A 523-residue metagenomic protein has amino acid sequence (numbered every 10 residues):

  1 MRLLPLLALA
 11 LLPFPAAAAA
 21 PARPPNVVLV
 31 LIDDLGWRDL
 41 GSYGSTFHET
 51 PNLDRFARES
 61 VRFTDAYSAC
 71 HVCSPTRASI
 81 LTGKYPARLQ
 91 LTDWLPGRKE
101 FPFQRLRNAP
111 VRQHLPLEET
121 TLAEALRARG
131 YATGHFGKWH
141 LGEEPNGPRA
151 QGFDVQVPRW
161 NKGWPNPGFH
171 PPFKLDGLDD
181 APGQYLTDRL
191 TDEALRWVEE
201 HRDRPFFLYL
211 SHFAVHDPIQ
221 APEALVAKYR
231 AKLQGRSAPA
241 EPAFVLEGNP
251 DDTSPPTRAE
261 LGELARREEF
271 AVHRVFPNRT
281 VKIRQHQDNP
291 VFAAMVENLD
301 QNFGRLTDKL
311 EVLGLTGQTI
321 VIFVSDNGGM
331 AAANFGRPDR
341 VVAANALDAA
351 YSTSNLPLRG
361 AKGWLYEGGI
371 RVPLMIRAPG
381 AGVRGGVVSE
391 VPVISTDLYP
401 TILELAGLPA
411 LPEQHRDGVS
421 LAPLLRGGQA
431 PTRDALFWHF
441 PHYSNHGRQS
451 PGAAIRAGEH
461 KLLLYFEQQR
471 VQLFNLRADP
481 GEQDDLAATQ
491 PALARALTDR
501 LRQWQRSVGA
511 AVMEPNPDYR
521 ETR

Functional and structural regions predicted by a protein language model:
L4-P13: Bacterial N-terminal signal peptides
A16-A22: Boundary at the C-terminal end of the N-terminal hydrophobic targeting segment
R23-V28, E59-T64, A128-G134, F153-D154 (+5 more regions): Loop/turn elements at helix/coil->beta-strand transitions in domains of secreted/extracellular proteins
L35-H48, R55, W94, P145-N146 (+8 more regions): Active-site-proximal cap/lid insertion segments
W37-T121, A125-Y131, Q151, V155-P171 (+1 more regions): Active-site segment of extracytoplasmic enzymes that catalyze sulfate/phosphate-ester chemistry
S42-T46, R62-A87, T92-R98, H135-P148 (+7 more regions): Short, solvent-exposed turn/loop segments enriched in Gly/Ser/Thr/Pro and often Arg
P75-P86, V111-P145, P172-R204: Active-site-proximal alpha/beta segments of enzymes that process anionic O-linked groups
A361-I370, W438-A487: C-terminal, low-complexity/hydrophilic appendages and adjacent surface loops of extracellular/periplasmic anionic
